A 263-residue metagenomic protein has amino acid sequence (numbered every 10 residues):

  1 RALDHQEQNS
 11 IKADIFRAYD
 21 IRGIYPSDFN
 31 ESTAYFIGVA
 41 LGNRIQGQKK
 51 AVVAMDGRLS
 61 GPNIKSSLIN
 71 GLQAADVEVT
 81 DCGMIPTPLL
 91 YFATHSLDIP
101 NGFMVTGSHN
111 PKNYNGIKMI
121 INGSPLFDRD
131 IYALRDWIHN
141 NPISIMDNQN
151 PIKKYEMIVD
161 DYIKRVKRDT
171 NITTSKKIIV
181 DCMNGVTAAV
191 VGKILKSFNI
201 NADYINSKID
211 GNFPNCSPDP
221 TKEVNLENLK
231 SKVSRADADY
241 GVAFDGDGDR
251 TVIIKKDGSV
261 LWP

Functional and structural regions predicted by a protein language model:
R1-N70, A74-D76, N101, Y155-K176: An N-terminal, well-structured beta->alpha segment
A2-G23, N122-S144, A243-D245: Short, compositionally biased "basic patch" segments
S10, Y19, D28-F36, L59 (+10 more regions): Conserved active-site and cofactor/substrate-binding residues in soluble primary-metabolism enzymes
K50-Y114, I194-I254: N-terminal small/polar loop signature for handling phosphorylated ligands or for N-terminal nucleophile
E78-V79, K176-I178, S259: Short active-site oxyanion
N115-A236: Gly/Ser/Thr-enriched, mixed-charge loops and adjacent short helices that form phosphate/oxyanion-binding elements
M119-N122, V252-K256: Short beta-strand-to-turn element immediately C-terminal to the catalytic PLP-Schiff-base lysine in fold type I
K255-P263: Active-site core segments that coordinate phosphate-bearing ligands/cofactors across diverse enzyme families
